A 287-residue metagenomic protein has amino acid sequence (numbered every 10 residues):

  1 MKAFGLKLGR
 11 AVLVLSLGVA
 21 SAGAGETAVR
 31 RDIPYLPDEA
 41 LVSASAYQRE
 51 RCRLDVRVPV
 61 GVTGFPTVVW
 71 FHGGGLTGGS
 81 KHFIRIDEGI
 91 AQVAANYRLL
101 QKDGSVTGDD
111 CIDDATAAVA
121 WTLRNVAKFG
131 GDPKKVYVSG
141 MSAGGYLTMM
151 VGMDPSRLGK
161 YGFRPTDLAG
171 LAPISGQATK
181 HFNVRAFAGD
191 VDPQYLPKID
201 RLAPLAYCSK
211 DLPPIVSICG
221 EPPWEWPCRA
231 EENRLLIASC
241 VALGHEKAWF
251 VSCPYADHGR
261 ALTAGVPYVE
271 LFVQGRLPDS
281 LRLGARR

Functional and structural regions predicted by a protein language model:
G25-G61: N-terminal cap/lid segment of alpha/beta-hydrolase-fold proteins
P37-D38, P173-Y207: Mobile cap/lid helix-loop segments that gate and shape the active-site cleft of serine hydrolases
V42-S45, S80, A95-P133: Catalytic nucleophile-loop/oxyanion-hole region of alpha/beta-hydrolase and closely related hydrolase-like folds
T63-F65, F71-G104, W226: Short substrate-entry loop that stabilizes the transition state in hydrolases
R124-R185: Primarily recognizes the serine-hydrolase "nucleophile elbow" in alpha/beta-hydrolase and SGNH/GDSL folds
P165-A169, S209-I215, L243-E246: Short, proline-enriched alpha-helix->beta-strand connector loops that line the catalytic pocket of alpha/beta-hydrolase
A188-P197, C219-W249: Active-site-adjacent alpha-helix of alpha/beta-hydrolase-fold enzymes
I218, R234, V241-R287: C-terminal catalytic histidine-bearing segment of alpha/beta-hydrolase fold enzymes
